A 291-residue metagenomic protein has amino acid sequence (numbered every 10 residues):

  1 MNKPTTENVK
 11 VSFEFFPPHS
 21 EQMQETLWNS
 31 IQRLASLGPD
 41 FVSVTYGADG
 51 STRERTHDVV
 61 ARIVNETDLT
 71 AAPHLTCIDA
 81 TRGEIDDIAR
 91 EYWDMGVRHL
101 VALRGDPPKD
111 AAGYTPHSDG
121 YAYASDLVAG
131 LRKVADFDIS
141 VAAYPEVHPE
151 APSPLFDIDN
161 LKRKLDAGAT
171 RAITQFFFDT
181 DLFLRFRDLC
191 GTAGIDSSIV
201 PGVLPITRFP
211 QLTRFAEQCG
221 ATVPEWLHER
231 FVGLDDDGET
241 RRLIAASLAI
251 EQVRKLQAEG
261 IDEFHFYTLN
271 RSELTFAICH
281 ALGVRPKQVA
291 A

Functional and structural regions predicted by a protein language model:
M1-K3, Q22-Q24, G50-I63, T81-D87 (+5 more regions): Active-site-adjacent beta->alpha loops and helix N-cap segments on the catalytic face of soluble alpha/beta enzymes
M1-V44: Conserved N-terminal beta1-alpha1 strand-loop-helix module at the mouth
K10-W28, A71-G83, S140-F156, G233-S247: Active-site mouth loops of central-metabolism enzymes
E14, V42, Y92, K164 (+3 more regions): Conserved, mostly hydrophobic/aromatic
F15-P18, T45-D49, H74-A80, G105-D106 (+5 more regions): Active-site beta-loop-alpha junctions enriched in small/polar residues
Q22, S118-Y144, D196-A246, E251 (+1 more regions): Active-site pocket-lining/capping segments in soluble small-molecule metabolic enzymes
S43, V101-A102, I173, H265: Conserved beta-strand positions in the central sheet of alpha/beta enzyme cores
I85, A135-E225: Active-site-adjacent structural elements that line small-molecule/cofactor binding pockets in enzymes
